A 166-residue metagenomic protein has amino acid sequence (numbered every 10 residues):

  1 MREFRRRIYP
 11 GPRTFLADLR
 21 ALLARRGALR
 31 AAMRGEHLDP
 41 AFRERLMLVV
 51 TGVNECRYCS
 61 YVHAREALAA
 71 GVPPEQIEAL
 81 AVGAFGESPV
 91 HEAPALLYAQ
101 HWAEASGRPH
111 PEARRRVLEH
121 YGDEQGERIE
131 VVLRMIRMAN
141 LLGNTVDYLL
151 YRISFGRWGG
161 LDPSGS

Functional and structural regions predicted by a protein language model:
M1-S166: Hydrophobic alpha-helical segments
